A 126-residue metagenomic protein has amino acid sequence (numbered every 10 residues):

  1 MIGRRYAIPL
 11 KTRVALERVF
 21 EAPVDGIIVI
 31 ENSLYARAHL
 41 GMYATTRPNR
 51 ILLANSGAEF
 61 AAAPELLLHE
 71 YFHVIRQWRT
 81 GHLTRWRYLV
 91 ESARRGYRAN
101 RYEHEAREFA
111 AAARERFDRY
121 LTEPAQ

Functional and structural regions predicted by a protein language model:
I2-T46, A112-R114, D118-Y120, Q126: Auxiliary, metal-adjacent structural segments of Zn-dependent hydrolase domains
R5-R13, E65-L68, A99-R107: A structural signal for well-ordered alpha-helical scaffolds and beta->alpha junctions
N32-R37, I51, G57-E59, F72 (+1 more regions): Short, solvent-exposed loop/turn segments at secondary-structure junctions
H39-L40, A61, Q77-E108, E115 (+1 more regions): Post-HEXXH active-site segment of zinc metalloproteases
Y43, R50-L68: Short pre-active-site segment immediately N-terminal to the catalytic Zn-binding motif
R47-P48, R87: Acyl/amide activation-and-transfer machinery of modular secondary-metabolite enzymes
E65-Q77: Active-site recognition of the HExxH zinc-binding catalytic motif
